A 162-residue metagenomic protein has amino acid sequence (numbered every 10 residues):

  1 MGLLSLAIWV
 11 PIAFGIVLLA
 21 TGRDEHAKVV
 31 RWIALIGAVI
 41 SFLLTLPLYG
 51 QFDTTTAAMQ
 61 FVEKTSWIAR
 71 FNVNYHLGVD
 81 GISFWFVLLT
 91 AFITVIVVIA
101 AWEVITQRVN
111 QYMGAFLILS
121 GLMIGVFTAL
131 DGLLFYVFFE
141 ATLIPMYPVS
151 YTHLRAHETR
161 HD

Functional and structural regions predicted by a protein language model:
G2-L3, L18-I99, E103-G114: Transmembrane helix-loop-helix hairpins at membrane boundaries of multipass inner-membrane proteins
L6-V10, W85, G125-M146: Hydrophobic alpha-helical membrane segments of integral membrane proteins
I8-V10, V109-I118: Short hydrophobic alpha-helical membrane-embedded segments
V10, G37-I40, I93, L119 (+1 more regions): Transmembrane alpha-helical core residues of multi-pass small-molecule transporters, especially secondary transporters
P11, G81, P145, A156-H157: Proline-centered helix-kink/hinge sites
I16, A20, I124-G125, P148: Alpha-helical transmembrane segments of multipass membrane proteins
L43, L122-G125: Transmembrane-helix signature of multi-pass solute transporters
T152-H161: Conserved small/polar residues in nucleotide/adenosyl-binding loops
